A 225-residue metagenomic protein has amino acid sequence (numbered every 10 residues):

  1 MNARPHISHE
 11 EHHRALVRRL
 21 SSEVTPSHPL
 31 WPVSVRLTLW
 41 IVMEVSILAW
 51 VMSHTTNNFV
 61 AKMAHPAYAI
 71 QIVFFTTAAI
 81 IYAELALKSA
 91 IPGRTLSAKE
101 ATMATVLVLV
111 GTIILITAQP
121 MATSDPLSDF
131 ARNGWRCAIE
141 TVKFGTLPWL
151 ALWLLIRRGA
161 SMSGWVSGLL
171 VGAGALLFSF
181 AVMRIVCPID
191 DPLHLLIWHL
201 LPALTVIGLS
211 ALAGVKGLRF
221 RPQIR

Functional and structural regions predicted by a protein language model:
M1-V35: N-terminal juxtamembrane cytosolic/stromal segments of multi-pass membrane proteins
W31-S128: Selected alpha-helical membrane-embedding segments in polytopic membrane proteins
E44, A83, V110-T112, P148 (+4 more regions): Alpha-helical transmembrane segments of multipass membrane proteins
K62-I70, P126-I139, W165-S167, P192-P202: Non-cytosolic membrane-interface motifs at loop->transmembrane helix junctions
F74-L87, V142-L152, A203-K216: Hydrophobic cores of alpha-helical transmembrane segments in multi-pass inner/ER membrane proteins, independent
T112-G168: Membrane-proximal helix-loop-helix units in multi-pass membrane proteins
I113-A122, F178-D191, V215: Hydrophobic alpha-helical transmembrane segments in multi-pass integral membrane proteins
R158, G214-R225: Membrane-interface capping segments at transmembrane-helix boundaries
